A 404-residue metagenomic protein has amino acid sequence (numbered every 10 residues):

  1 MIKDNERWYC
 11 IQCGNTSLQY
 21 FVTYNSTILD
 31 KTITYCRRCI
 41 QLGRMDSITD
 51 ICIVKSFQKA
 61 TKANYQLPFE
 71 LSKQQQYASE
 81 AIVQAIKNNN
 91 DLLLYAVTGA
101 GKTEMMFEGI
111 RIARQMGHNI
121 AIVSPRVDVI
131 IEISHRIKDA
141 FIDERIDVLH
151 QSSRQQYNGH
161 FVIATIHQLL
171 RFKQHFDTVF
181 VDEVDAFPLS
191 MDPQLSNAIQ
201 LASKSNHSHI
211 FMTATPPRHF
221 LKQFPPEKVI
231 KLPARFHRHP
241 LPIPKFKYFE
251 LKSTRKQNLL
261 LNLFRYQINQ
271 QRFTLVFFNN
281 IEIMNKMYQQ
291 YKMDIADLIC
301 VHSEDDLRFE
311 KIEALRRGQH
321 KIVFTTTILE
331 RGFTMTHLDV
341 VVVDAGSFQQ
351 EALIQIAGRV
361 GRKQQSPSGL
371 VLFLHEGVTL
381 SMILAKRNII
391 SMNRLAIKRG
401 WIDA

Functional and structural regions predicted by a protein language model:
I2-Q58: Interdomain "pre-motor" coupling segment immediately N-terminal to P-loop NTPase/helicase cores
L67-N90: N-terminal pre-P-loop "Q-motif" helix
L94-T103, A113, H118-I133, H209 (+2 more regions): Conserved strand-helix element at the start of the C-terminal RecA-like helicase core
Q115-N119, S124-I166: Conserved nucleic-acid-binding Ia/Ib motif block in the N-terminal RecA-like helicase ATPase lobe
I131-E132, E144-N158, L298-T326: Conserved helicase ATPase core of P-loop NTP-dependent helicases/translocases
Q174-Y248, R255-Q257, N262: Post-DEXD/H (motif II) to motif III coupling segment of the RecA-like Helicase ATP-binding lobe
E183-A186, H302-D305, I312, R316-G369 (+1 more regions): Conserved RecA-like helicase motor core of SF1/SF2 enzymes
S203-H219, R359-R387: Conserved segment of the helicase C-terminal RecA-like domain
